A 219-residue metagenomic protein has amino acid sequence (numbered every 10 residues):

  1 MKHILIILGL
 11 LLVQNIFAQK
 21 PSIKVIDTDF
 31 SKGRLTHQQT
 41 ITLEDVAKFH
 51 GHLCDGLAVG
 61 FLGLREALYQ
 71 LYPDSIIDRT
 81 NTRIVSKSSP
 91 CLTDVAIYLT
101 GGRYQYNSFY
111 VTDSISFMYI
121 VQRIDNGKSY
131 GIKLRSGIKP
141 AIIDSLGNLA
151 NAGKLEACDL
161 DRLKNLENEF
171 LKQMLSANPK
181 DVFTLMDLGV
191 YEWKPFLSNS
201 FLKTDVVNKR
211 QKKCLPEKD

Functional and structural regions predicted by a protein language model:
I4-V13: Sec-dependent N-terminal signal peptides
Q19-L53, A58-D219: Non-transmembrane, aqueous-exposed alpha-helical and coiled segments at domain scale
